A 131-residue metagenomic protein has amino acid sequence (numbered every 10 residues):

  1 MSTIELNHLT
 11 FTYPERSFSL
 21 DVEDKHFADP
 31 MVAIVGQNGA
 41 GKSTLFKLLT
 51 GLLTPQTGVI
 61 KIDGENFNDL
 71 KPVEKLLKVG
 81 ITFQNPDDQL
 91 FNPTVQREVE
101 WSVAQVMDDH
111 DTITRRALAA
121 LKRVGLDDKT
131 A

Functional and structural regions predicted by a protein language model:
M1-E23, A28, D69-K71, H110: A short, flexible loop at the N-terminus of ABC-type nucleotide-binding domains that lies
A33, V73, L77-Q84, P93 (+1 more regions): ABC nucleotide-binding domain signature
V35-Q37: The feature captures the beta-strand-to-loop junction immediately N-terminal to the Walker
S43-T44: Conserved Walker
T50: Helix-to-loop junction immediately C-terminal to a conserved catalytic motif
G58-N68, K75: Conserved ABC transporter NBD signature motif
D87, P93-Q105, T114: Short helical segment in ABC ATPase nucleotide-binding domains corresponding to the A-loop/adjacent helical element
D111-K129: Conserved ABC ATPase "signature" region
